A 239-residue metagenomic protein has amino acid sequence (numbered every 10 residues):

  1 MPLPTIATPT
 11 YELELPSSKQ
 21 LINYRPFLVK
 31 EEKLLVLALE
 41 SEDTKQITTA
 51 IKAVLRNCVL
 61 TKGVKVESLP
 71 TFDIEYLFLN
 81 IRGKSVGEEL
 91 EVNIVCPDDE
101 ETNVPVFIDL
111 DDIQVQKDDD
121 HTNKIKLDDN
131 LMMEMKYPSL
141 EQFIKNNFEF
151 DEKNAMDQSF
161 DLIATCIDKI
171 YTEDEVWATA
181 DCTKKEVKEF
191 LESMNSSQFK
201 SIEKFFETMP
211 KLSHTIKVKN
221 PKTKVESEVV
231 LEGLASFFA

Functional and structural regions predicted by a protein language model:
M1-A239: Long C-terminal interaction/binding lobes of large macromolecular proteins
